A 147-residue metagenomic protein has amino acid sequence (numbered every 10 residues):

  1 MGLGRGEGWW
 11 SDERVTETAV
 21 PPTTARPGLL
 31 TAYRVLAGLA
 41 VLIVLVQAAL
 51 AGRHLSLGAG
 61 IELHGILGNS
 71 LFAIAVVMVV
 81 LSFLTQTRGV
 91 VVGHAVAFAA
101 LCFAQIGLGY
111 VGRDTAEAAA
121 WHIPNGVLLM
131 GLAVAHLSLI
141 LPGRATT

Functional and structural regions predicted by a protein language model:
G2-T147: Polytopic transmembrane helical bundles with strong interfacial aromatic enrichment
